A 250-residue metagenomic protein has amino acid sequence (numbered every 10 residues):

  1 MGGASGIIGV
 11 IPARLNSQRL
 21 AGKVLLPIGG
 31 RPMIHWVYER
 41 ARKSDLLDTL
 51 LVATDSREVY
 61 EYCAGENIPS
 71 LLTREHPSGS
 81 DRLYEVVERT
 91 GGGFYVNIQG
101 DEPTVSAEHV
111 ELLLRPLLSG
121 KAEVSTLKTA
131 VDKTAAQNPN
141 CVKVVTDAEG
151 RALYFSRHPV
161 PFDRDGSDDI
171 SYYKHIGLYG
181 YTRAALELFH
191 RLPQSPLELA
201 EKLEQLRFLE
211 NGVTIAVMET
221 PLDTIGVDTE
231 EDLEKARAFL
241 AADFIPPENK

Functional and structural regions predicted by a protein language model:
G3-T54: N-terminal glycine-rich phosphate-binding loop and ensuing alpha1 helix
G9, L50-V52, Y95, A152 (+1 more regions): Hydrophobic/aromatic residues located in beta-strands of well-ordered beta-sheets within soluble catalytic
L47, G92, K121-A122, V213: Short, high-confidence coil segments that cap the C-terminus of an alpha-helix and link into the following beta-strand
L51, R57-R115: Short phosphate-binding loop-to-helix
T54-D55, V105, Y181, D228: A conserved hydrophobic position in a structured secondary element of the catalytic/binding core that shapes
A107-S195: Conserved core of the sugar-phosphate nucleotidyltransferase
I170-K250: Conserved alpha/beta core of the MobA/IspD/sugar-nucleotide pyrophosphorylase nucleotidyltransferase superfamily
